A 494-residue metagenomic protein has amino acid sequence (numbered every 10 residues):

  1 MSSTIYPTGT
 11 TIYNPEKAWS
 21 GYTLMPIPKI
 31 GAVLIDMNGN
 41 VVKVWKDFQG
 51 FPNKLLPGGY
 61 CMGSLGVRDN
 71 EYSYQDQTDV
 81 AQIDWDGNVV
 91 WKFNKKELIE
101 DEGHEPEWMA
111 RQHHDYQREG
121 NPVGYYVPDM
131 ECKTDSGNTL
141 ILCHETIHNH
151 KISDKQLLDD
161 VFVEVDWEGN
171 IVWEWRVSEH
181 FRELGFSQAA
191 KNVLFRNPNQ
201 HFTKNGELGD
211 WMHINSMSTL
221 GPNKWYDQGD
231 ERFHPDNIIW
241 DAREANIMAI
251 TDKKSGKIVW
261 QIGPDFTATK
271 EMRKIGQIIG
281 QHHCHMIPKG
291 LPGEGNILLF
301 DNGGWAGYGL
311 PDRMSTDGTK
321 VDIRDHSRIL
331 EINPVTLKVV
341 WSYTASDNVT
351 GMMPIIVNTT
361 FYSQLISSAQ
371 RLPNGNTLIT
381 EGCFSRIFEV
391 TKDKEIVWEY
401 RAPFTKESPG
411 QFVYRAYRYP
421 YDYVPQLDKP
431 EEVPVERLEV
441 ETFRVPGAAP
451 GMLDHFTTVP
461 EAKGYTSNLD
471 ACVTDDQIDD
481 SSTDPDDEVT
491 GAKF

Functional and structural regions predicted by a protein language model:
M1-F494: Histidine-/acidic-rich catalytic cores in large beta-rich domains
